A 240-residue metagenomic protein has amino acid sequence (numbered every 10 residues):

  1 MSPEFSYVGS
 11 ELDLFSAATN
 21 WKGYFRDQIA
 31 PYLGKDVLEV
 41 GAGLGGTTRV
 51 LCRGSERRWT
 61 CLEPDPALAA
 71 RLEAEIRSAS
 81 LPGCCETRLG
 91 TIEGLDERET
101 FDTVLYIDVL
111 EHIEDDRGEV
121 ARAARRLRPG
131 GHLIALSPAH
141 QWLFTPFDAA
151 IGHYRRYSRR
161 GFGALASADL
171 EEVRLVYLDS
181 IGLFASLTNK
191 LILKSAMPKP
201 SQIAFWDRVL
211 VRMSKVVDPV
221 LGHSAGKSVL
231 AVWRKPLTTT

Functional and structural regions predicted by a protein language model:
M1-I107, R117-V120, K199, A204 (+4 more regions): Conserved N-terminal segment of class I S-adenosyl-L-methionine
L12, L133-R155, R159-L165: Short, glycine-/aromatic-enriched active-site segment of Class I SAM-dependent methyltransferases
I107-L110, L136: Residues lining the SAM
R117-H132: A short glycine-rich, Lys/Arg-flanked "PGG" loop and its adjoining helix->strand segment in the class I
L170-I181: Conserved S-adenosyl-L-methionine
G182-V211: C-terminal helical/coil "lid" or tail adjacent to the Rossmann-like core of SAM-dependent
